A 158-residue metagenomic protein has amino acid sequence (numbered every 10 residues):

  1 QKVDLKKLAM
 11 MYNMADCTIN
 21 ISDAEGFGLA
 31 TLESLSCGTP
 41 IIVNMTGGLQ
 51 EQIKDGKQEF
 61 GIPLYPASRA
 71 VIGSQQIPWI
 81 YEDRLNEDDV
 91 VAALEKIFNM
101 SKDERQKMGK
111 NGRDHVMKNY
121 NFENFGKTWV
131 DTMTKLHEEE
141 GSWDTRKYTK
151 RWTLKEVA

Functional and structural regions predicted by a protein language model:
Q1-N13: Conserved active-site histidine-acidic residue motif and adjacent donor-binding/catalytic loop of glycosyltransferases
N13-A15, E33-M45, K54-K57: Conserved donor-binding/catalytic loop of nucleotide-activated donor transferases
D23: Aromatic "clamp/platform" in nucleotide-sugar-dependent glycosyltransferases that forms part of the donor/acceptor
G26-G28, N121: Active-site helix-initiating loop/hinge in glycosyltransferases
G28-T31, L49: Short glycine/serine-rich donor-binding loops of glycosyltransferases
Q50-K96: Change "using UDP/GDP/dTDP sugars" to "using nucleotide sugars
I77-D83, E87-A158: C-terminal amphipathic helix plus adjacent low-complexity, charged tail appended to glycosyltransferase catalytic
